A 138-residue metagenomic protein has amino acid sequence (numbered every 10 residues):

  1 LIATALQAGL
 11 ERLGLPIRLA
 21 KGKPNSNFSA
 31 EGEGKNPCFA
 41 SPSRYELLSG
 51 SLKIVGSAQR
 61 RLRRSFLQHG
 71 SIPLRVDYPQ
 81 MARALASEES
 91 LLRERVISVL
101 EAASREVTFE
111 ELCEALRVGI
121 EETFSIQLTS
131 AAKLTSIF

Functional and structural regions predicted by a protein language model:
L1: Active-site acidic/histidine clusters and adjacent loop/turn architecture that either coordinate catalytic ions
T4-E31, R61-F138: Long, positively charged amphipathic alpha-helical accessory segments at protein N-termini or as interdomain linkers
S29-L48: Structured beta-strand/loop patches that form or line metal/cofactor-binding pockets in enzymes
A40-P42, I54, L67: Short beta-strand-initiation
